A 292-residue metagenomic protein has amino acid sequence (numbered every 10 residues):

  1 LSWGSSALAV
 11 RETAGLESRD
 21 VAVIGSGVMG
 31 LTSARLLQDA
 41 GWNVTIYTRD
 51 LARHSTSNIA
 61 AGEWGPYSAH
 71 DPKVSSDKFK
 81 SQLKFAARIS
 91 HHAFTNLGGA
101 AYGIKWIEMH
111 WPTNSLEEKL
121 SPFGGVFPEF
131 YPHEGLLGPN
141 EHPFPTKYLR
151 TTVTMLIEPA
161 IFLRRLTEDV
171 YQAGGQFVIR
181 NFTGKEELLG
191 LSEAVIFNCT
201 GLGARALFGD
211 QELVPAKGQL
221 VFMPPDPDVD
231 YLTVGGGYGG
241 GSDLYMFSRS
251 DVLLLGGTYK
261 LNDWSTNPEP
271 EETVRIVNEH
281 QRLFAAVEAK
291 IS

Functional and structural regions predicted by a protein language model:
L1-E12, G27-W42, I46-D50, S55-S68 (+2 more regions): Active-site substrate-recognition segment that forms the wall of the catalytic cavity or substrate channel
L1-G4, K73, K78-I89, L149-R165 (+1 more regions): Short beta-strand to alpha-helix junction loop
S2-A14, H142-T183, L189-E193, C199: Helical element adjacent to the flavin cofactor pocket in flavoenzyme catalytic cores
S18-M29: Beta1/beta-strand and adjacent pyrophosphate-binding region of the FAD-binding site in flavoprotein oxidoreductases
V21, W42-V44, I196: Hydrophobic anchor at the start of a short beta-strand that flanks the dinucleotide cofactor-binding loop
I24, Y47, P112-T113: Short hydrophobic segments within beta-strands
R49, W106-M109, V178-F182: Conserved beta-strand termini and adjacent loop/short-helix elements that scaffold enzyme active sites in alpha/beta
G62-E141: Dinucleotide-binding Rossmann-like beta1-alpha1 core, especially the glycine-rich loop that anchors the ADP
